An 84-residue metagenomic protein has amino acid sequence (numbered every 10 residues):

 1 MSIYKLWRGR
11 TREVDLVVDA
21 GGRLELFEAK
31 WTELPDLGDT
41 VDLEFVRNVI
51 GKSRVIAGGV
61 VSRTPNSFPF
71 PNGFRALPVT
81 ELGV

Functional and structural regions predicted by a protein language model:
M1-V84: A cross-kingdom feature that marks ATP-driven nucleic-acid transaction machinery
